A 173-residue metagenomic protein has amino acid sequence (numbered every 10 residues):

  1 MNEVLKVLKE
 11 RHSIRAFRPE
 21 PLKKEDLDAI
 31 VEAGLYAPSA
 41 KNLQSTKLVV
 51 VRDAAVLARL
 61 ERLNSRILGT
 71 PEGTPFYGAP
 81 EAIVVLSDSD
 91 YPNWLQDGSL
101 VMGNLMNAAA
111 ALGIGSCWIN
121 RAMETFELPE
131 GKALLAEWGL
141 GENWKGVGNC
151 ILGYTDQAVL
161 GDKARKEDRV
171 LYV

Functional and structural regions predicted by a protein language model:
M1-V173: Acidic, surface-exposed loops and disordered segments
